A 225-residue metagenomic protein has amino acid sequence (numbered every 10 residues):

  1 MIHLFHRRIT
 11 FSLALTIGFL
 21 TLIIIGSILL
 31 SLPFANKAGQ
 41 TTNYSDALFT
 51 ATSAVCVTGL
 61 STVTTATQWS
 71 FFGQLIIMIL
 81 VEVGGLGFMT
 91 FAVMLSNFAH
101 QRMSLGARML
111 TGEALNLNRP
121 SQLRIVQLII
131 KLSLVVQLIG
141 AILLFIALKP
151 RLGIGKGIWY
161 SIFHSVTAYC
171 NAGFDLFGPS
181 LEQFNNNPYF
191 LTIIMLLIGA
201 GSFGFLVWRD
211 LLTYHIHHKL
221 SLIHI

Functional and structural regions predicted by a protein language model:
M1-I223: Membrane-proximal intracellular helices of multi-pass ion channels
